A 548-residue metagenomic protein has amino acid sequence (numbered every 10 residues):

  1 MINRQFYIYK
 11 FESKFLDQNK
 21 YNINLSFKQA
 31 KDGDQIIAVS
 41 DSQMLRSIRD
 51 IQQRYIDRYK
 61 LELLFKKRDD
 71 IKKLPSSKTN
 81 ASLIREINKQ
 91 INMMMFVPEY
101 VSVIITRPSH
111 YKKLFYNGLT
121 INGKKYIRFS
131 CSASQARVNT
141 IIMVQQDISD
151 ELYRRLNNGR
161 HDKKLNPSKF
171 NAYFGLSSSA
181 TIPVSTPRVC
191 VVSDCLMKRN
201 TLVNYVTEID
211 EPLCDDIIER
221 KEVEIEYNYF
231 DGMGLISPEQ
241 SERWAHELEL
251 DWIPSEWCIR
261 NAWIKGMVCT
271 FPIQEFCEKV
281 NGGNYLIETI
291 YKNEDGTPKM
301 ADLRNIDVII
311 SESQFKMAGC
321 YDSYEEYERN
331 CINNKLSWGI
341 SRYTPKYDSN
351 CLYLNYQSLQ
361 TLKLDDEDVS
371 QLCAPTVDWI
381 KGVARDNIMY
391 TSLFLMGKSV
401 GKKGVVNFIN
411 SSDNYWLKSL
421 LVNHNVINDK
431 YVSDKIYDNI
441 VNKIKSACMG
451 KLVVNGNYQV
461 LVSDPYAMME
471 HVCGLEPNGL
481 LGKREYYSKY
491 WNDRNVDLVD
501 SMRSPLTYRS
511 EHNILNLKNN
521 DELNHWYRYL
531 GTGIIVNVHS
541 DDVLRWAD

Functional and structural regions predicted by a protein language model:
M1-W546: Conserved small-residue
